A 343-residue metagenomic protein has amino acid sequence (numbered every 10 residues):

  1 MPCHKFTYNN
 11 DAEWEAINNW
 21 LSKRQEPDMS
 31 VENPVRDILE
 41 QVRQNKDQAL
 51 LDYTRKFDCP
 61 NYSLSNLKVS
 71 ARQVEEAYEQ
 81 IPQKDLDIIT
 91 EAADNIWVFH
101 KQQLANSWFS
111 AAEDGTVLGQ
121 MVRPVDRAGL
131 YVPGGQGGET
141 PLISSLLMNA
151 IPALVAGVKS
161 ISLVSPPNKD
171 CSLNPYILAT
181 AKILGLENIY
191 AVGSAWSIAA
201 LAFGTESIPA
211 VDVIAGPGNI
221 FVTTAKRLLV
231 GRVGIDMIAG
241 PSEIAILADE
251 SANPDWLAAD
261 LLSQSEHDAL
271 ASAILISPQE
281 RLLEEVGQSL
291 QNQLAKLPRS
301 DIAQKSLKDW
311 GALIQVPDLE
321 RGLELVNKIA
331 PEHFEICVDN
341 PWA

Functional and structural regions predicted by a protein language model:
M1-D126: N-terminal Rossmann-like NAD(P)+-binding subdomain of aldehyde/semialdehyde dehydrogenases
C3-N10, N188-G193, L313-D318: Short acidic-hydrophobic, aromatic-tinged amphipathic segments that line or gate anion-handling sites
L67-P82, I238-I244, H267-L283, Q288-V316: Flexible, acidic loop-helix segments that line cofactor/substrate-binding pockets
S110-A179: Conserved small-residue-rich beta-alpha loop and adjacent elements that most often cradle the phosphate/pyrophosphate
S144, V155-S172, A248-P298: Glycine-rich phosphate/diphosphate-binding loop of Rossmann-like nucleotide-binding domains
G185-S272: Conserved NAD(P)+-binding/catalytic subdomain of aldehyde/semialdehyde dehydrogenases
K308-A343: Conserved C-terminal structural/oligomerization subdomain of aldehyde/semialdehyde dehydrogenase
